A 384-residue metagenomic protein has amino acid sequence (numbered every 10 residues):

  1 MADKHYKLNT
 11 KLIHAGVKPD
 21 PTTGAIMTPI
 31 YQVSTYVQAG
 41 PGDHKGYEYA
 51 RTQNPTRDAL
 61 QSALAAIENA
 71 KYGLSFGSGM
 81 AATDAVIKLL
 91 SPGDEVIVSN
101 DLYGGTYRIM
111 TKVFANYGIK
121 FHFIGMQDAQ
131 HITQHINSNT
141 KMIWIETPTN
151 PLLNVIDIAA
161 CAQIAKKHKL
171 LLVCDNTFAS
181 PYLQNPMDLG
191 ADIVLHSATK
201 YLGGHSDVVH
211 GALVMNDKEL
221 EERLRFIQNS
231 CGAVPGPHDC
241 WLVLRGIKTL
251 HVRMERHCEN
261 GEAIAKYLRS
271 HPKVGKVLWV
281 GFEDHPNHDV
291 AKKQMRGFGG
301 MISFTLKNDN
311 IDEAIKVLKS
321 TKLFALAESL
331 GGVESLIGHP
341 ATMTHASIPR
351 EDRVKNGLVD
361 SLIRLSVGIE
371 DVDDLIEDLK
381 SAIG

Functional and structural regions predicted by a protein language model:
M1-N54, L60-A63: N-terminal "arm"/small-domain region of PLP-dependent enzymes with the aminotransferase-like
A2, Y72-K273, L278, D289: Conserved PLP-enzyme active-site core in the AAT-like
T35-D84, K88-L89, G105-K112: Conserved N-terminal alpha-helix of the aminotransferase class I/II PLP-enzyme fold
T35-V37, M215-L220, I247, L306-N310: Short loop segments at secondary-structure junctions
K120, S138, N308, S335-G384: PLP-dependent enzyme catalytic core of the Aspartate aminotransferase-like
V208-H210, G297-M301, D360-R364: Short, solvent-exposed beta-strand edge segments and adjacent coil->beta transition regions
V243-V252, G300-N308, R364-G368: Short, well-ordered beta-strand elements within core beta-sheets of diverse protein domains
E262-G331, I348-V354: Conserved small-domain helix->loop->beta segment predominantly found in fold-type I
